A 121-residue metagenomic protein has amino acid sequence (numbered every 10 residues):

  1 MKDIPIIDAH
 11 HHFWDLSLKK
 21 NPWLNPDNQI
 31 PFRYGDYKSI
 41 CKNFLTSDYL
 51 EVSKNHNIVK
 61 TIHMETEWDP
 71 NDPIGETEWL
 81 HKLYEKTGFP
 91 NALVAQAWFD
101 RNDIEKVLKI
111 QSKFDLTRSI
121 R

Functional and structural regions predicted by a protein language model:
M1-R121: Helix-coil boundary/capping segments in enzymes
